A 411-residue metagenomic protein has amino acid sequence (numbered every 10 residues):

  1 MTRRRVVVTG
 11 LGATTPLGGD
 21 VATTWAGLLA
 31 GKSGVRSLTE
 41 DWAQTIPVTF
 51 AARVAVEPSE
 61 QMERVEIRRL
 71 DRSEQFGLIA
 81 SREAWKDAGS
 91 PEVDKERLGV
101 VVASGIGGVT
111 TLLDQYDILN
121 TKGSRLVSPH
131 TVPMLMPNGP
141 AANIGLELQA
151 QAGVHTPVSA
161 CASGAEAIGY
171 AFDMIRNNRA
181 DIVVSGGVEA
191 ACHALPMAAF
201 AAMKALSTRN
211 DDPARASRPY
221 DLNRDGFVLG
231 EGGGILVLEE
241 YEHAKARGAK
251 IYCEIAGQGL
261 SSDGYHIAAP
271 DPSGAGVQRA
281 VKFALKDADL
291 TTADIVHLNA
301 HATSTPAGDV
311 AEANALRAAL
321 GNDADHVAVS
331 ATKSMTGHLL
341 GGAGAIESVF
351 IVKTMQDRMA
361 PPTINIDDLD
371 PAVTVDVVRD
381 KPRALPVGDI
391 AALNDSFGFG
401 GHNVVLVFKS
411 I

Functional and structural regions predicted by a protein language model:
M1-E66, E242-E254, V349-T363, K409-I411: ACP-dependent fatty acid/polyketide chain-elongation machinery
M1-R4, S37-I79, G107-Y170, R179 (+3 more regions): Conserved catalytic cysteine-centered active-site region of acyl-thioester-dependent Claisen-condensing enzymes
M1-V8, E92-K95, A288-D294, D325 (+1 more regions): Flexible, low-complexity linker/loop segments at domain and module junctions
R5-T9, G34-S37, D211-A288, H297: Condensing-enzyme catalytic core mediating Claisen C-C bond formation in acyl metabolism
G10, L28, S81, V100 (+10 more regions): Conserved small-residue
E74-K95, G99-S104: Feature captures the FAD/FMN-dependent oxidoreductase FAD-binding
G77-K86, P140, A167, E239-E240 (+5 more regions): Short, well-ordered amphipathic alpha-helical segments that serve as non-catalytic structural scaffolds within diverse
R179-D225, Q258-P272, A300-D309, H326-D376: Acyl-CoA/ACP chain-elongation machinery
